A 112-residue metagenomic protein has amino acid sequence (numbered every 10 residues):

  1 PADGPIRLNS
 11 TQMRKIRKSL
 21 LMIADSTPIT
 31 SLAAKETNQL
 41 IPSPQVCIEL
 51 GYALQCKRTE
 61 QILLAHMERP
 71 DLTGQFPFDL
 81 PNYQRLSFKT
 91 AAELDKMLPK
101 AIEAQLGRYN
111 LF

Functional and structural regions predicted by a protein language model:
P1-Q55: TIR-domain catalytic/interaction hotspot
D3, P70-D71, A91-E93: Surface-exposed, flexible loop/turn segments at secondary-structure boundaries
L20, R58-I62, L80-Y83: Short glycine-/polar-rich loops that comprise or flank the Walker A/P-loop and associated switch/sensor motifs
A24, L63-L64: Structural beta-sheet core signal
I29, L54-T59, E93-L98: Short C-terminal domain-edge/linker segments immediately following a structured domain
L64-L80: Glycine-rich, charge-decorated loop segments at or immediately adjacent to ligand/cofactor-binding or catalytic sites
F76-F112: C-terminal interaction surface of TIR/SEFIR-family domains
